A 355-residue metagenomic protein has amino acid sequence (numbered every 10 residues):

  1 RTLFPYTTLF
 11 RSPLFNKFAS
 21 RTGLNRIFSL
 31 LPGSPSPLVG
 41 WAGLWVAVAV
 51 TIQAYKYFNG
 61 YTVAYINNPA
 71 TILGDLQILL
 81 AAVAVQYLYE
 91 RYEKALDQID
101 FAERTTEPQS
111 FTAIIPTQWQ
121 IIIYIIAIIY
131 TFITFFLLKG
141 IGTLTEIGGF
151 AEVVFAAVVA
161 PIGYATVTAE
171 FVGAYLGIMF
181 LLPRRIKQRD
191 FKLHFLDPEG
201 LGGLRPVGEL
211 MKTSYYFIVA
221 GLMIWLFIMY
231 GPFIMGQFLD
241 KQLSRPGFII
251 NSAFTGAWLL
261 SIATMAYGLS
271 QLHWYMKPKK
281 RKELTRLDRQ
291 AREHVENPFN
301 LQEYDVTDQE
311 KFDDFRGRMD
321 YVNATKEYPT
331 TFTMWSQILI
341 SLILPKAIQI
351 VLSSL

Functional and structural regions predicted by a protein language model:
T2-L9: Short, small-residue-biased leader/transition segments that mark boundaries at the very start of proteins
F10-H194, Y215: Transmembrane-helix bundle segments that line or gate the permeation/cavity pathway in multi-pass membrane proteins
L24-W45, P108-I133, A160, L196-I224 (+1 more regions): Loop-to-transmembrane boundary segments
Q98-F111, L181-V207, K277-E303: Juxtamembrane inter-helical linkers in multi-pass membrane proteins
F135-G268, L272: Generic multipass alpha-helical transmembrane bundles of integral membrane proteins
W225-L339, S353: Membrane-proximal, solvent-exposed terminal domains/tails of membrane-associated proteins
K346-L355: Juxtamembrane boundary at the C-terminal end of a transmembrane helix
